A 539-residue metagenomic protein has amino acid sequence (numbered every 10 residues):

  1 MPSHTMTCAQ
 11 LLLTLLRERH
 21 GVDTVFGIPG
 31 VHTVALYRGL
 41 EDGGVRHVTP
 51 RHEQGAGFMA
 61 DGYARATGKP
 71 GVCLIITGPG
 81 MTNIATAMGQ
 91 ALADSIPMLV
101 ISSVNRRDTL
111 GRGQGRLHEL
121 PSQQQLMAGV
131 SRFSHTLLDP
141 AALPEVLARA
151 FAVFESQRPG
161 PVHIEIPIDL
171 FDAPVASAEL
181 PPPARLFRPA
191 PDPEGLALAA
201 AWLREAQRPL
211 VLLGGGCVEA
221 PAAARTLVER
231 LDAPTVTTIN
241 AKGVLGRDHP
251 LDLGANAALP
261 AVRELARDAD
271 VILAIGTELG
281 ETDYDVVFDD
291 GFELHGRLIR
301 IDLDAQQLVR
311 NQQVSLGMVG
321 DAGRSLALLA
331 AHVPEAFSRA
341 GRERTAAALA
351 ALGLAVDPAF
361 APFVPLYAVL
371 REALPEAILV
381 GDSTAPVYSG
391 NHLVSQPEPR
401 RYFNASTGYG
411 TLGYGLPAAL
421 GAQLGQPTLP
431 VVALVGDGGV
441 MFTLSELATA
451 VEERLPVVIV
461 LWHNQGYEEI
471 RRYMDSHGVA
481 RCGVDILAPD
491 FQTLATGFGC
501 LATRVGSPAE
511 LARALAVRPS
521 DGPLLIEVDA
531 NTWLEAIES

Functional and structural regions predicted by a protein language model:
P2-H4, A141, S177, H295-S383 (+2 more regions): Phosphate/pyrophosphate-binding active-site segments
P2-V333, V369, P456-I459: N-terminal alpha/beta PP-like core and its mobile active-site loop of ThDP/TPP-dependent enzymes
C8-L12, R19, I28-E41, T345-A422 (+1 more regions): Active-site diphosphate/adenylate-binding microenvironment
H32, G55-A56, N83, Q123 (+5 more regions): Catalytic-loop motifs flanking and including active-site residues across diverse enzymes
T33, E53-F58, P386-Y388, S507-L511: Short acidic loop-to-helix transition motifs that present clustered carboxylates
E53, D270, D302, D382 (+3 more regions): Acidic active-site catalytic centers that drive phospho-/nucleotidyl reactions and related ester hydrolyses
T109-H118, R263-A266, V309-N311, G317-V319 (+2 more regions): Thiamine diphosphate
